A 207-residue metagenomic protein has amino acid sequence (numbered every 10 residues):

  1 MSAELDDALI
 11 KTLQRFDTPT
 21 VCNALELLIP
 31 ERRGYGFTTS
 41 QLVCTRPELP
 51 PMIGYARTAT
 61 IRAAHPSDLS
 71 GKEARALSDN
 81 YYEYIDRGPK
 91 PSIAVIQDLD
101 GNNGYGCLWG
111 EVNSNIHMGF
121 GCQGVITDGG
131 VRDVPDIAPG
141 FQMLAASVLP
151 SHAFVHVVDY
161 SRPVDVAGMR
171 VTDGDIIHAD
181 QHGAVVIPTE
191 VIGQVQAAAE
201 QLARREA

Functional and structural regions predicted by a protein language model:
M1-G88, R205: Intrinsically disordered, low-complexity regions enriched in acidic/Ser/Thr/Pro/Gln residues
L25, H117, D175-I177: Buried hydrophobic positions in well-ordered alpha/beta secondary-structure cores of metabolic enzymes
Y35-F37, I61, V95-Q97, V125-G129 (+2 more regions): General beta-strand structural signal in soluble alpha/beta enzymes
G71, G106-W109, D128-G129, D136-P139 (+3 more regions): A short secondary-structure junction signal
E83-T127: Extracellular/luminal Protease-associated
T127-D128, D133-A179: A contiguous pocket-lining binding segment that forms or flanks enzyme active sites
I176-A207: A hydrophobic, small-residue-rich beta->alpha segment in the mid-to-C-terminal subdomain of diverse proteins
